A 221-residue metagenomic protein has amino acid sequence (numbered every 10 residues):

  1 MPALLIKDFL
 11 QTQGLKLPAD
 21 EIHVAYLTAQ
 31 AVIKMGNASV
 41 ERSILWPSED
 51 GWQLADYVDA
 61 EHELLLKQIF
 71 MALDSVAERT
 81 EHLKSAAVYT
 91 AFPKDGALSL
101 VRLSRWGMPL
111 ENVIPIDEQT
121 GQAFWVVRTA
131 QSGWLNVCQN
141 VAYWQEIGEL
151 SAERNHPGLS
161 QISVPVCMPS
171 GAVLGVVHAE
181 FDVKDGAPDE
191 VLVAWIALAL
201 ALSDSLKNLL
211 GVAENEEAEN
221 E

Functional and structural regions predicted by a protein language model:
M1-M108, V212-E221: Intrinsically disordered, low-complexity terminal regulatory regions
P18, G175-E221: Juxtadomain coupling helices with adjacent low-complexity linkers
E61-Q68, G121, E190-A194, L198: Short amphipathic alpha-helical segments
Y89-E149: Regulatory sensory and allosteric helical modules in signal-transduction proteins and certain transcription factors
E118, N155, A187: Residue-level marker of regulatory loop/turn positions in helix-turn-helix DNA-binding domains and in histidine
A152-L159: Short loop/turn motifs at secondary-structure junctions and domain boundaries
L159-M168: A short, aliphatic-rich beta-strand micro-motif
